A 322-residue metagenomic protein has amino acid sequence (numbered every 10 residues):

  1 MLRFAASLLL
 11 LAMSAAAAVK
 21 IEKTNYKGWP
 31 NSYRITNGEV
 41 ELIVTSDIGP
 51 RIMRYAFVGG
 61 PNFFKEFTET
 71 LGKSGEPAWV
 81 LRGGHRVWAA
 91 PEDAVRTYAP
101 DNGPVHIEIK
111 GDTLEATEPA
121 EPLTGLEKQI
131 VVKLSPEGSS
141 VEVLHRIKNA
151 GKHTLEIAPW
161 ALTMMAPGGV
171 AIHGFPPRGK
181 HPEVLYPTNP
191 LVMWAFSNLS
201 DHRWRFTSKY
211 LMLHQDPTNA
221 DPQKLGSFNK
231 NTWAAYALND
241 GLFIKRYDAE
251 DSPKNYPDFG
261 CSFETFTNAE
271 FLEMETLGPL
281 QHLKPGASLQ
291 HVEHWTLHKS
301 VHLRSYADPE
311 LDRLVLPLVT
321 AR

Functional and structural regions predicted by a protein language model:
M1-L8: Sec-dependent signal peptide recognition, specifically the positively charged N-region followed immediately by
L8-A18: Hydrophobic h-region of N-terminal signal peptides that target proteins for export in Gram-negative bacteria
A17-Y33: Short, Gly/Pro- and small/polar-rich lid/capping loops
K20-K23, A89-S140, E156-I157, V170 (+1 more regions): Extended, loop-rich substrate-binding clefts of extracytoplasmic carbohydrate-active enzymes
Y33-R34, V40-L42, I48-R54, P61-N62 (+3 more regions): A contiguous, surface-exposed recognition patch within enzymatic or periplasmic domains that forms
V40-Y98: Solvent-exposed N-terminal domain segments of exported/luminal and surface proteins
V141-V143, L289: Hydrophobic core residues within well-ordered beta-strands of beta-rich domains
I147-K148, W295: Hydrophobic beta-strand positions in extracellular immunoglobulin-like domains
